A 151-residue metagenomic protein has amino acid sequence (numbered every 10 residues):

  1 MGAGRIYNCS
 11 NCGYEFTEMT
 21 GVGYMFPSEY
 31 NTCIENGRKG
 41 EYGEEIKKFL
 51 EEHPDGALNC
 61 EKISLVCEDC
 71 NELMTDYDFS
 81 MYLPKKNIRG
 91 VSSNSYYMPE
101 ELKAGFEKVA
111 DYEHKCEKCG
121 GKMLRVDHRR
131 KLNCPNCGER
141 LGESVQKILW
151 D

Functional and structural regions predicted by a protein language model:
M1-I6, W150-D151: His-enriched metal-coordination microenvironments in redox/metal-binding proteins
Y7, E107-A110, R125, L132: Residue-level signal for the start and early helices of compact helical domains
Y7-S10, Y14, M25: Core catalytic machinery and nucleic-acid-binding channels of phosphodiester-processing enzymes
C9-C12, C67-C70, C116-C119, C134-C137: Short cysteine-rich clusters marking metal-coordination/redox-active sites
T17, T75, G121-V126, G142-E143: Short functional micro-motifs and their immediate structural scaffolds
T20-E68, L73-Y112, R130, S144-D151: Short, intrinsically disordered terminal segments enriched in charged and Pro/Gly residues
Y112-H128: Short cationic/low-complexity microdomains
K122, R129-R140: Short, compact, well-ordered microdomains
